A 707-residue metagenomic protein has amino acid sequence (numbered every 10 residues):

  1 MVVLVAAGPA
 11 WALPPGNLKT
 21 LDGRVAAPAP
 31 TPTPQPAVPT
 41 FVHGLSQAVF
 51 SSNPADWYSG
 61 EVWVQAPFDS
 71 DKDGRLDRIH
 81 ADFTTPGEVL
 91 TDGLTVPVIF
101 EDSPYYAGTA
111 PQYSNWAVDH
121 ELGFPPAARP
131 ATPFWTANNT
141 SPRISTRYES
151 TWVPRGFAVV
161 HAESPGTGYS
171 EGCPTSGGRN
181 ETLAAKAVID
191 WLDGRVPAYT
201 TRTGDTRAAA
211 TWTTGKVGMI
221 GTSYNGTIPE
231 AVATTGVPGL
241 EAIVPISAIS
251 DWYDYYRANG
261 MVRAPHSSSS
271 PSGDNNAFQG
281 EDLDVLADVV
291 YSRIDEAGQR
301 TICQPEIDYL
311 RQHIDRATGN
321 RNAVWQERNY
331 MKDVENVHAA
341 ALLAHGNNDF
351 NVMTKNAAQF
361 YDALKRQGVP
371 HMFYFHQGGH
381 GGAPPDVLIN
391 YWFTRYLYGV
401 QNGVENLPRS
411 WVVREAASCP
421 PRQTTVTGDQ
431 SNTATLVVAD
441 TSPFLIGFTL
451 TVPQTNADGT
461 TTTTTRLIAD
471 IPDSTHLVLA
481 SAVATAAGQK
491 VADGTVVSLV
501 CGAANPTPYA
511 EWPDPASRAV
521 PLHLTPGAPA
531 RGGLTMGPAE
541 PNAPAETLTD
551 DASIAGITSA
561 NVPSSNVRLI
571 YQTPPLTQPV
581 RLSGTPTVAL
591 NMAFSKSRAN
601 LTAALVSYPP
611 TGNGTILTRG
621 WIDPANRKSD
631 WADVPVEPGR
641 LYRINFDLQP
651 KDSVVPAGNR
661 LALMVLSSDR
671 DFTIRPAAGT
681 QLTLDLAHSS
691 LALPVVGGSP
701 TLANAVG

Functional and structural regions predicted by a protein language model:
M1-L13: Secretory targeting and sorting signals
L13-G123, W135-A137, T146-Y148, G239 (+4 more regions): Catalytic-loop region of hydrolases
N17-P36, V42-Q47, A383-P421, S498-G707: C-terminal, loop-rich substrate-recognition/catalytic regions characterized by aromatic stacking residues
L21-A37, Q47-V49, F68-S70, L76-D77 (+10 more regions): Accessory cap/linker subdomain of secreted extracellular hydrolases
V337, L343-H345, D349: Short beta-strand/loop motif that positions the catalytic acidic residue of the alpha/beta-hydrolase fold
F350-N356: Conserved alpha/beta-hydrolase "acid-adjacent" motif
L364-G381: Catalytic histidine neighborhood in serine/cysteine hydrolases with alpha/beta-hydrolase-type architecture
P420-L499: Autoprocessing Asn-cyclization modules and mimics
